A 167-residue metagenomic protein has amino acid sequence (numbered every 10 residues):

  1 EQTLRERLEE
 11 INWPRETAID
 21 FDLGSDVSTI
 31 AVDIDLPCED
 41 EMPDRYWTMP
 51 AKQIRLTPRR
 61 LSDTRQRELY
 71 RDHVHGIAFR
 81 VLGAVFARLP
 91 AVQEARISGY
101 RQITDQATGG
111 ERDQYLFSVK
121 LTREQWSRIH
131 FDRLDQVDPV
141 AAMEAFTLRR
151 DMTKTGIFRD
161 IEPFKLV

Functional and structural regions predicted by a protein language model:
E1-V167: Long, charge-dense low-complexity segments
